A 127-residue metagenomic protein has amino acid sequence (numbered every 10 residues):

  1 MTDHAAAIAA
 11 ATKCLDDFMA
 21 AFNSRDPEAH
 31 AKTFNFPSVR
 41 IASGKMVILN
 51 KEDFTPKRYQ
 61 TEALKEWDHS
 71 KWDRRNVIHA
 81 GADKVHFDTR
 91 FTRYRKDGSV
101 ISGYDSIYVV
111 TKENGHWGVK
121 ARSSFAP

Functional and structural regions predicted by a protein language model:
A6-R25, T33: Short, aromatic-enriched amphipathic alpha-helices that serve as compact interaction elements
C14, P27-V77, D83: A solvent-exposed, acidic/Ser-Thr-rich amphipathic alpha-helical stretch
F34, F91-R93, S123-S124: Short beta-strand segments enriched in hydrophobic/aromatic residues within well-folded beta-rich domains
G44-M46, G98, G115: Detector for glycine-centered tight turns/loop "hinges" at secondary-structure junctions
W72-I78, R90-R93, D105-T111: Hydrophobic/aromatic beta-strand elements that line small-molecule binding cavities or substrate pockets in beta-rich
V77-V85, V110-W117: A short, structured loop/turn motif at beta-sheet edges
R93-I101: Short, cysteine-centered beta-strand-loop-beta hairpins and adjacent loop/turn segments enriched in charged/polar
S102-P127: Short beta-strand edge/turn micro-motifs at domain boundaries
